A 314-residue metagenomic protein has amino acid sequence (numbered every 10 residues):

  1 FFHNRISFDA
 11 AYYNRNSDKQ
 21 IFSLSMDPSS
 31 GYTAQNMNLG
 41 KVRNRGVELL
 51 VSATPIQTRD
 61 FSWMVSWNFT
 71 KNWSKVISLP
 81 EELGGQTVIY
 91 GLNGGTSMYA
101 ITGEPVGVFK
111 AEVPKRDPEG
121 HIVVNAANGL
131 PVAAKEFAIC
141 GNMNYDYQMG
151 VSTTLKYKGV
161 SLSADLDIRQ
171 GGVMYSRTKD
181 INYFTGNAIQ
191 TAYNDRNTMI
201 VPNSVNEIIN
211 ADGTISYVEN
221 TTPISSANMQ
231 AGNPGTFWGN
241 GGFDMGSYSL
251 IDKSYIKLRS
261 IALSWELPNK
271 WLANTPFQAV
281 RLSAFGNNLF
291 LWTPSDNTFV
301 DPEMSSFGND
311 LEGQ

Functional and structural regions predicted by a protein language model:
F1-I101, M245-Q314: Extracellular/periplasmic, surface-exposed regions of secreted and cell-surface proteins
N14, L166-Q170, K179-D180, N288: A short beta-strand motif that forms part of the nucleic acid-binding face of small beta-barrel RNA-binding folds
I21-S25, G46, A126-V132, A227-N240 (+1 more regions): Active-site-adjacent bridging/hinge elements
T33, A134-F137, D146, G242-L250: Glycine- and acidic
M37, T54-M143, T178-T185, I189-N228: Conserved small-residue
N142-R177: Glycine-rich, aromatic-lined ligand/substrate-binding cores of catalytic and carbohydrate-binding domains
G171-F277, R281: Extracytoplasmic gating/loop element in the C-terminal half of outer-membrane beta-barrel translocons and assembly
